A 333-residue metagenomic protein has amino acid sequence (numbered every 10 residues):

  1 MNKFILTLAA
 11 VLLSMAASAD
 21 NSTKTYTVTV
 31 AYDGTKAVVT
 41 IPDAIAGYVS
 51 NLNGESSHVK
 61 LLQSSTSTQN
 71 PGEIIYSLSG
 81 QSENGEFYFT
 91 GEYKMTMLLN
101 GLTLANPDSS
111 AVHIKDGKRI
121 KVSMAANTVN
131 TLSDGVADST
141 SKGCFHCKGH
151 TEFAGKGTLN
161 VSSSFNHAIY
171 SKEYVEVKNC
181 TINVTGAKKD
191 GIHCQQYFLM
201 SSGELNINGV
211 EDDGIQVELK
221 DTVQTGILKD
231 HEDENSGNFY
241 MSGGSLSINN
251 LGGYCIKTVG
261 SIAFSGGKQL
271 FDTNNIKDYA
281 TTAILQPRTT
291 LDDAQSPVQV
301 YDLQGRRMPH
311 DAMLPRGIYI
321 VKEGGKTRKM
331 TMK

Functional and structural regions predicted by a protein language model:
N2-L8: Sec-dependent signal peptide recognition, specifically the positively charged N-region followed immediately by
I5, V38, A280, P287-R288 (+1 more regions): A detector of low-complexity, intrinsically disordered, Ser/Thr/Gly/Pro/Ala-rich segments
A9-S18: Hydrophobic h-region of N-terminal signal peptides that target proteins for export in Gram-negative bacteria
A10, T27, P297-Q299: Detector for intrinsically disordered, low-structure N-terminal pre-sequences
A19-D20, G305: Bacterial Sec-dependent N-terminal signal peptides
D20-T282: A composition-driven surface/loop motif
L285-K333: C-terminal outer-membrane/trafficking sorting elements
